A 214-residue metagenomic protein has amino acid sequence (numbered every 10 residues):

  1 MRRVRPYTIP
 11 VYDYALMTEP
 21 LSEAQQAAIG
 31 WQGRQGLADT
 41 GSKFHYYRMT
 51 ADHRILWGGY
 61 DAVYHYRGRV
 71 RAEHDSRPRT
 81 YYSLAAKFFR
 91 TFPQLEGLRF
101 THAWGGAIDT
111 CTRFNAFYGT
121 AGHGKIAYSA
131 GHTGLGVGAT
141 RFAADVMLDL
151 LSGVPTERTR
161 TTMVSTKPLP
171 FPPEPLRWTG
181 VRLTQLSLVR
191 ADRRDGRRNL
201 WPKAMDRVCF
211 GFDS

Functional and structural regions predicted by a protein language model:
M1-A24, A28-G124, A204-S214: Active-site substrate-recognition segment that forms the wall of the catalytic cavity or substrate channel
V4-P6, I29, V70, T101 (+4 more regions): A generic "cationic amphipathic patch" detector
Y60, G131-H132: Short strand-loop junctions, especially beta-strand C-caps/beta-turns that link beta-sheets to coils or alpha-helices
A107, H132-T133: Short beta->alpha junction loops/turns
G122-A127, T133-S214: C-terminal lid/capping helical subdomain adjacent to the catalytic/cofactor pocket in oxidative enzymes
